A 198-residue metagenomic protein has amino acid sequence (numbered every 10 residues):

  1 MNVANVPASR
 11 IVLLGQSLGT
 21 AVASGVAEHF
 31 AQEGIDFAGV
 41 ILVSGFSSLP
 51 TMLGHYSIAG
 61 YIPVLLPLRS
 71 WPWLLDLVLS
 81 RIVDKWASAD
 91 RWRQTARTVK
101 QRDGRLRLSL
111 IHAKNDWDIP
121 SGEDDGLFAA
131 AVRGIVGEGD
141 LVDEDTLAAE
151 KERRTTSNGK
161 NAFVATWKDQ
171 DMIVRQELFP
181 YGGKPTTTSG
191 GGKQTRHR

Functional and structural regions predicted by a protein language model:
M1-S9: Conserved acidic catalytic loop of the alpha/beta-hydrolase fold
G15-G19, A23: Gly/Ala-rich beta-loop-alpha elbow adjacent to hydrolase catalytic centers
S17, S44-F46, K114: Residue-level signal for short, function-critical loop segments
G25-R97, G126: Hydrolase active-site cap/lid region
R102-G104, S109-H112, D116: Short beta-strand/loop motif that positions the catalytic acidic residue of the alpha/beta-hydrolase fold
W117-R198: C-terminal catalytic histidine-bearing segment of alpha/beta-hydrolase fold enzymes
